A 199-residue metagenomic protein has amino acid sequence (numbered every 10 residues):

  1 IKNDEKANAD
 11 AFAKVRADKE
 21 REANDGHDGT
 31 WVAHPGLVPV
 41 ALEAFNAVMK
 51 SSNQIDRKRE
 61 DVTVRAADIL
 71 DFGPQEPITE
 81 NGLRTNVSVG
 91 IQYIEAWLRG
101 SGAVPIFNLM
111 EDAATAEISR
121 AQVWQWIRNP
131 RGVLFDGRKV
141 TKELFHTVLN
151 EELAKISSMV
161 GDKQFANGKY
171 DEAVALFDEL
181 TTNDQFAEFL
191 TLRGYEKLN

Functional and structural regions predicted by a protein language model:
I1-N199: Expand to "…catalyze enediolate/carbanion chemistry for C-C bond making/breaking, isomerization, decarboxylation
